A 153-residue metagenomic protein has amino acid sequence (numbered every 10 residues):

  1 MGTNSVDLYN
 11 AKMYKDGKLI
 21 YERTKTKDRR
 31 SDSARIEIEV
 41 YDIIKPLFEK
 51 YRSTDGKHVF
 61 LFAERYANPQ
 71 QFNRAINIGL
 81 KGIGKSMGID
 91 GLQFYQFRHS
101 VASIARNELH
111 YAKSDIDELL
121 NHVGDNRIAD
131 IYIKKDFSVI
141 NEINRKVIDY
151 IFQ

Functional and structural regions predicted by a protein language model:
T3-K50: Conserved tyrosine-mediated DNA breakage-rejoining catalytic core shared by Y-recombinases
T3-V6, A75, R98-V123: C-terminal catalytic core of tyrosine-transesterase DNA break-rejoin enzymes
K12, Y21-K25, V40-D42, F62-E64 (+3 more regions): Active-site proximal loops enriched in glycine and acidic residues that flank catalytic Cys/His/Asp and coordinate
M13-K18, D90-G91, Y111-I131, Q153: Short, polar N-cap/turn motifs at the start of nucleic acid-interacting alpha helices
T24-R35, A63-F72, I89-Q93, K134-K135: Short, contiguous acidic/charged loop-to-helix segments that flank catalytic cores in large enzymes
K25-K27, L120-F152: Catalytic-site neighborhood detector that most strongly recognizes the C-terminal catalytic loop/helix of tyrosine
V40, F72, I76, F94 (+2 more regions): Hydrophobic (often cysteine-bearing) scaffold residues that line and stabilize catalytic clefts of nucleotide/cofactor
Y41-D90: Active-site/catalytic core of tyrosine-dependent DNA strand-transfer enzymes
